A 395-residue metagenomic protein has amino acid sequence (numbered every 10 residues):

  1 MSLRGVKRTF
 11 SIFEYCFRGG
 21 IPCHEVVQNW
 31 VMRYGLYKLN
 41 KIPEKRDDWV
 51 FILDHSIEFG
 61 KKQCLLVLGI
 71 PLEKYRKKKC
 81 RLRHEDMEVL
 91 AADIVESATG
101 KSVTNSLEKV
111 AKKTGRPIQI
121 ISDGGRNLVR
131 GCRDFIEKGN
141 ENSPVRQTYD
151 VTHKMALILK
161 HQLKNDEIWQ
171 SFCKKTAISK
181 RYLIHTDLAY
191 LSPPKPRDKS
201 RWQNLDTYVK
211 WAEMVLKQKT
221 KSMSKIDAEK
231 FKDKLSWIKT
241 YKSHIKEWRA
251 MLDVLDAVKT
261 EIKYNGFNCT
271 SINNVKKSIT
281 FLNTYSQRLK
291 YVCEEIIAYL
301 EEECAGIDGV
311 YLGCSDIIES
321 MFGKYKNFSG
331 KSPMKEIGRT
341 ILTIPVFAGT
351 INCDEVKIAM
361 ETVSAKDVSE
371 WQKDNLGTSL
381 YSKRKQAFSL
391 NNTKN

Functional and structural regions predicted by a protein language model:
M1-F13: Short, charged amphipathic recognition helices of the HTH superfamily and cognate SANT/SANTA-like modules
L3, Y15-I120, R126, R130-K138 (+4 more regions): RNase H-like nuclease fold core
F10, K41, V110-A111, N140 (+1 more regions): Short hydrophobic/aromatic segments of transmembrane alpha-helices and their interfaces
F13-C16, F328: Alpha-helix C-capping/helix-to-loop hinge sites
G125-F135, N142, A177-N395: Acidic/histidine-rich catalytic cores and adjacent linkers of DNA breakage/strand-transfer/modification proteins
Y149-K174, I318-S320: RNase H-like two-metal-ion nuclease catalytic core shared by retroviral integrases and related mobile-element nucleases
